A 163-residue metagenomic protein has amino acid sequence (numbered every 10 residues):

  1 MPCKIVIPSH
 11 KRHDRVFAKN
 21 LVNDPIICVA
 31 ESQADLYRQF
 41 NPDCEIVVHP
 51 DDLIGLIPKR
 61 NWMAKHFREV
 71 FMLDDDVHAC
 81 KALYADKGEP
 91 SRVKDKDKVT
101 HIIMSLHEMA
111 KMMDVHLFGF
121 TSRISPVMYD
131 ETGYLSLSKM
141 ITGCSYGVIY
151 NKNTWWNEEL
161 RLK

Functional and structural regions predicted by a protein language model:
P2-P25, S32-F40: Short, well-formed alpha-helical segments that are part of the catalytic scaffolds of diverse glycosyltransferases
P2-V6, N23-C28, C44-I46, V70 (+1 more regions): Hydrophobic beta-strand segments of well-ordered beta-sheets in folded domains
S9-D14, D52-I54, N151-N153: Short beta->alpha connector loops
H10-R12, D75, S122: Histidine-centered beta-alpha loop that forms part of the nucleotide-sugar donor binding/catalytic region in diverse
R12-R15, L56-N61, M104: Short alpha-helical segments and helix-capping/turn motifs at coil-helix boundaries
K19, N61, K65, M104-K111: Surface-exposed alpha-helical segments enriched in charged/polar residues
V29-L73, H78-D95: Active-site-proximal specificity loops/subdomain of glycosyltransferases
C80-K163: Conserved catalytic core of nucleotide-sugar-dependent glycosyltransferases
